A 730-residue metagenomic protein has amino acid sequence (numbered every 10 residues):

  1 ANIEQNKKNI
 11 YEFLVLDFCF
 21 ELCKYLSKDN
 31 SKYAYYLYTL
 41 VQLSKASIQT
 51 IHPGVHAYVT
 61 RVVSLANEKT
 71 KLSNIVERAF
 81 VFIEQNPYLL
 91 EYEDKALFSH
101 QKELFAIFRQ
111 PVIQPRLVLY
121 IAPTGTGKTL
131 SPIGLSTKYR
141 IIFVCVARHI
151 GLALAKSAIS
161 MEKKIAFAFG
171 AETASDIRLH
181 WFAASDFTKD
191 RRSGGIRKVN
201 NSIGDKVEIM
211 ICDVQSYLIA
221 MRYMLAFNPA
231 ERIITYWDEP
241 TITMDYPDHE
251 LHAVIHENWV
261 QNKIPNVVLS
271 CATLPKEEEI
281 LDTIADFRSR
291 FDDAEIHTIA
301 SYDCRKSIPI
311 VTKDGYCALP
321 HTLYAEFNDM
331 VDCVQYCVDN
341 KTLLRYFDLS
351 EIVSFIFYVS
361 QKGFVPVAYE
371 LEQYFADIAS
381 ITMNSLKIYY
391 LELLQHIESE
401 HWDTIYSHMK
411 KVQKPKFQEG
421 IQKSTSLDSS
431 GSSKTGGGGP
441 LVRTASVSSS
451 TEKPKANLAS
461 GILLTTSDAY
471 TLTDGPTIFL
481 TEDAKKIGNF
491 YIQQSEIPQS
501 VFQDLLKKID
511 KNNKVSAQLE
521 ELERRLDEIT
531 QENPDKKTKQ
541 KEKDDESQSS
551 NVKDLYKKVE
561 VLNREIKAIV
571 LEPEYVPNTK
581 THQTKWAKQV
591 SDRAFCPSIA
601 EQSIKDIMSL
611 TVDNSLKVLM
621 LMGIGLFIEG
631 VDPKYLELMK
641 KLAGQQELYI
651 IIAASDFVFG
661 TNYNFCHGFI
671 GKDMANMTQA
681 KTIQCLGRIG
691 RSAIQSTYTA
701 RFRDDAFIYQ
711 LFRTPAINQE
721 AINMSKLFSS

Functional and structural regions predicted by a protein language model:
A1-S730: N-terminal helicase ATP-binding lobe
